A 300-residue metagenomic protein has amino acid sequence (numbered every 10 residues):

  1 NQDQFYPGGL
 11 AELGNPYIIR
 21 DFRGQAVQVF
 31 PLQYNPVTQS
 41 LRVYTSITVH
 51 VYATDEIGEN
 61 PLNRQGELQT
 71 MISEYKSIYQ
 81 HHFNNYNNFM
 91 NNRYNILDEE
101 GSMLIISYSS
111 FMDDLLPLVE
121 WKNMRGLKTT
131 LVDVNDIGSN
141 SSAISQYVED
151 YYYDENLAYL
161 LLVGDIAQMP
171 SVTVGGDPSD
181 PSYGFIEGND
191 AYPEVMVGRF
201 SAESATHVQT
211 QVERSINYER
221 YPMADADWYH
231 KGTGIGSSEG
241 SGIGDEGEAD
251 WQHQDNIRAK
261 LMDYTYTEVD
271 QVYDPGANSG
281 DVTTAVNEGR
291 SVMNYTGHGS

Functional and structural regions predicted by a protein language model:
N1-S300: Cysteine-dependent hydrolase recognition
